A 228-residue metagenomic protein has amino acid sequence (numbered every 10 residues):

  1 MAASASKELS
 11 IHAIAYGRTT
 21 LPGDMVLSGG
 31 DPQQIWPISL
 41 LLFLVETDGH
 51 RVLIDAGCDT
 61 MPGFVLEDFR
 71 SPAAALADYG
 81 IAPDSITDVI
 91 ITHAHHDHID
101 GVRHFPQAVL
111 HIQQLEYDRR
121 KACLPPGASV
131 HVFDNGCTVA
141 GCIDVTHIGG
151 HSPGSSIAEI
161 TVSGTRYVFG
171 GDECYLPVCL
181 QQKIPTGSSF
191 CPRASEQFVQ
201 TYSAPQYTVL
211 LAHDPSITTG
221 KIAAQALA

Functional and structural regions predicted by a protein language model:
M1-K7, A228: Basic/polar N-terminal segments that are highly enriched at the extreme N-terminus, encompassing both cleavable
A2-S4, R70, A74-I81, S85-T87 (+5 more regions): Metallo-beta-lactamase
K7, A15-A74, I157-G171: Conserved beta-strand hairpin/beta-sheet module of binuclear metal-dependent hydrolase folds, prominently
Y16-G17, A56-D59, A94, L115-E116 (+3 more regions): Active-site metal-binding loops of divalent metal-dependent hydrolases
L21-G23, P62-G63, R120, L176-L180: Short acidic/His/Gly/Ser-rich catalytic and metal-binding motifs that mark active-site loops of diverse hydrolases
D59-M61, H96-H98, E116-R119, C137: Short, catalytically relevant binding-site loops at active-site mouths
I86-D97: Metallo-beta-lactamase
T165-A228: Cap/insert and terminal regions of metallo-dependent hydrolase folds
